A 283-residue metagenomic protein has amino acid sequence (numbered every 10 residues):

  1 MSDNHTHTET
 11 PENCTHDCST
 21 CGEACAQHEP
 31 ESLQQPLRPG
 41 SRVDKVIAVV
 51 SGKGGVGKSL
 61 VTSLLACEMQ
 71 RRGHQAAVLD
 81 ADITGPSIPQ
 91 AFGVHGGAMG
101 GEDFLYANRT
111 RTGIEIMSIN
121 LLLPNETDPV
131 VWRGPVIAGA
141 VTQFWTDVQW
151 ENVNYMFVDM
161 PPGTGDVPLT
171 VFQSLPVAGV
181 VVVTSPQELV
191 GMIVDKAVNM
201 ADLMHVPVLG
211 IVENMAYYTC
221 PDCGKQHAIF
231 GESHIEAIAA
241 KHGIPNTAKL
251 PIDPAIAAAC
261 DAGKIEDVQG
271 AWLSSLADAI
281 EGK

Functional and structural regions predicted by a protein language model:
S2-E31, V198-K283: C-terminal lobe/tail of nucleotide-utilizing enzymes
R38-D44: Phosphate-binding P-loop
V43, G54, D80, I88 (+7 more regions): Residue-level signature of catalytic and energy-coupling elements of molecular machines, predominantly ATP/GTP-dependent
K45-I83, V198: Walker A/P-loop phosphate-binding motif and the immediately C-terminal alpha-helix
Q75-A77, A81-E126, V131, A138: Phosphate-binding loop that captures ATP/GTP phosphates
M117, M160, Q173, L209 (+1 more regions): Glycine-rich phosphate-binding loops of nucleotide-dependent enzymes
L123-V171: Phosphate-binding/switch loop-helix module in NTP-utilizing enzymes
E151-V158, T164-G165, P176-A197: Conserved Switch II/interswitch segment of TRAFAC-class P-loop GTPases
